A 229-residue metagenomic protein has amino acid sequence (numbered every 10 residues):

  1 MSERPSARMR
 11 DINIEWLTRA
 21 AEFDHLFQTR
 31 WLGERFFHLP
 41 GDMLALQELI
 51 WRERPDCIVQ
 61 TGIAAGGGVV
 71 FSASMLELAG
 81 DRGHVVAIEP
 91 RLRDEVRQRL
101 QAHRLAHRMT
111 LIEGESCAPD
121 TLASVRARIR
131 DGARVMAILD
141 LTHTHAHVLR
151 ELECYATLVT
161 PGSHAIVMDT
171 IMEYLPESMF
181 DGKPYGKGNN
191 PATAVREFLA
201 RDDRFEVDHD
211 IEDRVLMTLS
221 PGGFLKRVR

Functional and structural regions predicted by a protein language model:
M1-L44: Mobile, glycine- and charge-enriched loop segments and immediately flanking short secondary-structure elements within
L32-F36, G41-R229: S-adenosylmethionine/decaboxylated-SAM
